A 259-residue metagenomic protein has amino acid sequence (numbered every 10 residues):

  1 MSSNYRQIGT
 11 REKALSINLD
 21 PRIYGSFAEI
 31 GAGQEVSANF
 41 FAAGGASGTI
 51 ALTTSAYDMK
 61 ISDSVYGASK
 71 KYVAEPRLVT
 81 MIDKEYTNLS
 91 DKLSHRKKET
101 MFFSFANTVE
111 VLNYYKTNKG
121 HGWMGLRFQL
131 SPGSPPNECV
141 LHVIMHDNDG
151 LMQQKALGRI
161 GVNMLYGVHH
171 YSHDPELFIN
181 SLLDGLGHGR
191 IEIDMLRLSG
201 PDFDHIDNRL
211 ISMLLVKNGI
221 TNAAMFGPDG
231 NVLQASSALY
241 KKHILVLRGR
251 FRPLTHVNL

Functional and structural regions predicted by a protein language model:
M1-F251: Non-catalytic terminal extensions that flank enzyme cores
H256-L259: Histidine-anchored nucleotide/phosphate-binding helix
